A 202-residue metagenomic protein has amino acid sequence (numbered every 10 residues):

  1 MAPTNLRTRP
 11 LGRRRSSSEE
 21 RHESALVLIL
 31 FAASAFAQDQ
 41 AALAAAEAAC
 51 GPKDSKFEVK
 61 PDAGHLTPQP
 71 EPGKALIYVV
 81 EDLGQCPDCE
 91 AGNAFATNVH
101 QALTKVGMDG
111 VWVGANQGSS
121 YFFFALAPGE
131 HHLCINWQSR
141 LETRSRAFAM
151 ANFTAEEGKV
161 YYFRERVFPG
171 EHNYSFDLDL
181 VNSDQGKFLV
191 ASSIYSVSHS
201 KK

Functional and structural regions predicted by a protein language model:
A2, R13-R15: Short, low-complexity intrinsically disordered segments enriched in A/P/G/S/L with frequent Arg, especially at protein
P10-G12, V79: Low-complexity, intrinsically disordered short segments enriched for Gly/Pro and polybasic residues
R21-L28: Sec-dependent signal peptide recognition, specifically the positively charged N-region followed immediately by
A32-S34: N-terminal signal peptide c-region/cleavage motif recognized by signal peptidases
Q38-K202: Short loop/turn and low-complexity linker motifs enriched in small/turn-promoting residues
